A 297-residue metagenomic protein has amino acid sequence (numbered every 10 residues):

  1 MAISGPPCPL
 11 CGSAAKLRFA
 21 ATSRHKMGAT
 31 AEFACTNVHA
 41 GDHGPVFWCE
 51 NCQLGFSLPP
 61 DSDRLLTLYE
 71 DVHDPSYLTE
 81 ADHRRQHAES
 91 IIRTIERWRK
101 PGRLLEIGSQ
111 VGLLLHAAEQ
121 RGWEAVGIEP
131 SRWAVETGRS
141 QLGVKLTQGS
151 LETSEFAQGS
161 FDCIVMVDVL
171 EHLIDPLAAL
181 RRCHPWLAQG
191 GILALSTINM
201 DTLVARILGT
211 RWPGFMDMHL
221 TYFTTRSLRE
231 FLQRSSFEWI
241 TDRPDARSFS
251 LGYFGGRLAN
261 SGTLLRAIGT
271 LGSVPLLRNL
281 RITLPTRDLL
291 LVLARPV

Functional and structural regions predicted by a protein language model:
M1-V167, L177-R181, P244-R247, G256-R257 (+2 more regions): Conserved N-terminal segment of class I S-adenosyl-L-methionine
A21-A31, S196-T221, R226-Q233: Short, glycine-/aromatic-enriched active-site segment of Class I SAM-dependent methyltransferases
G127, L195-S196: Conserved SAM-binding loop
V167-I174, M218: Short catalytic micro-motifs in class I SAM-dependent methyltransferases
I174-A178, A205: Short N-terminal helix/helix-N-cap motif within the alpha/beta-hydrolase-1
L177-I192: A short glycine-rich, Lys/Arg-flanked "PGG" loop and its adjoining helix->strand segment in the class I
T225-G256: Substrate-binding/catalytic lobe of Class I Rossmann-like enzymes that use SAM or dcSAM, i.e., the mid-to-C-terminal
F249-V274: C-terminal helical/coil "lid" or tail adjacent to the Rossmann-like core of SAM-dependent
